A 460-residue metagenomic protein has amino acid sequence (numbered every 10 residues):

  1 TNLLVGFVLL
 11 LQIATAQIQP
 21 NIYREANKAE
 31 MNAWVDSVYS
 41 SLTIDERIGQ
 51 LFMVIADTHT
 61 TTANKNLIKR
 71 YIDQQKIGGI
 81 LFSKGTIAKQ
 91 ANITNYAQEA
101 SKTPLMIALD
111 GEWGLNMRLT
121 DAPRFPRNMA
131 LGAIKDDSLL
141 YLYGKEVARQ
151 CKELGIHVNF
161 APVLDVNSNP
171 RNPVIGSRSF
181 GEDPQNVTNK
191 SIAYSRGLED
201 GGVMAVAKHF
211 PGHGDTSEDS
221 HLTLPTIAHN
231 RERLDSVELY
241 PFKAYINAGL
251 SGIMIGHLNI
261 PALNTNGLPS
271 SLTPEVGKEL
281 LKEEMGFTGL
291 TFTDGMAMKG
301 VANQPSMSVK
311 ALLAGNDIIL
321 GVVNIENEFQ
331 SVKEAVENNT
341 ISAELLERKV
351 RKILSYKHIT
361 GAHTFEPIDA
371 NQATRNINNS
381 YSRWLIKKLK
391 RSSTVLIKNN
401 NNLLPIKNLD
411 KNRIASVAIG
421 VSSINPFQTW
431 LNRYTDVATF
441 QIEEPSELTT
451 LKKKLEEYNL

Functional and structural regions predicted by a protein language model:
T1-N21: Bacterial Sec-dependent N-terminal signal peptides
A16-I55, H59-K69, E283, Q304-L460: Preference for extracellular/luminal or secreted protein segments
T43, I80, Q90-L105, L115-M117 (+2 more regions): Second-shell residues forming the walls of enzyme active-site clefts
M53-T62, N128-Y141, T223-V237, A297-V301: Active-site mouth loops of central-metabolism enzymes
A56-T60, L109-M117, H157-N167, A207-H213 (+3 more regions): Short glycine-enriched loops at secondary-structure junctions
H59-D73, L139-V147, D235-F242, N303-S308: Short, acidic/polar
L67-S83, K145-V158: Catalytic domains of carbohydrate-active enzymes, especially glycoside hydrolases
I87-P104, D137-G155, L346-R351, S355 (+1 more regions): Active-site-adjacent structural elements in enzyme catalytic domains
